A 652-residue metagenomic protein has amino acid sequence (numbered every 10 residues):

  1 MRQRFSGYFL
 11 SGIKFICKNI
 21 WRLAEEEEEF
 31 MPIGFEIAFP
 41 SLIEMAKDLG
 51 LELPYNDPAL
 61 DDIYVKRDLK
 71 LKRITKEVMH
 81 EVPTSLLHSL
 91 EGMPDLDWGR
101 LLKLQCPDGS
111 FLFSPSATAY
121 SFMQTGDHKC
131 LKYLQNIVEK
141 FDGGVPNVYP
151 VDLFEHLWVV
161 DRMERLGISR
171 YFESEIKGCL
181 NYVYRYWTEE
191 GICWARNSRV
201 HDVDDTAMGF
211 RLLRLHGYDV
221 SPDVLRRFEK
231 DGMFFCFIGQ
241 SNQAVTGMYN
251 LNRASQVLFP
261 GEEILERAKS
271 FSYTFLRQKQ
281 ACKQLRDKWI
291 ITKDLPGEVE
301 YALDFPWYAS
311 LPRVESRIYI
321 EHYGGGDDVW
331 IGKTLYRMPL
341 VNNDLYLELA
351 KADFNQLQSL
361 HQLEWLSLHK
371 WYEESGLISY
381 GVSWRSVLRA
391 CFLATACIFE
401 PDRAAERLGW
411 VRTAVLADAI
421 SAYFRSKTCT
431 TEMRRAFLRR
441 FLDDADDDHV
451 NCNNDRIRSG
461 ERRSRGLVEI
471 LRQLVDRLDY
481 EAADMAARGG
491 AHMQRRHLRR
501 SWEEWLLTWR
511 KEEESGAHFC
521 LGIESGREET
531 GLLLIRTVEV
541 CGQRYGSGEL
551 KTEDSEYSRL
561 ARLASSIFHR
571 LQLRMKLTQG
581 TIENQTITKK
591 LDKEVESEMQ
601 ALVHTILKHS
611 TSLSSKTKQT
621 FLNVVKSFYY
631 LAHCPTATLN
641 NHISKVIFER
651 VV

Functional and structural regions predicted by a protein language model:
M1-V652: Terpene synthase/cyclase
